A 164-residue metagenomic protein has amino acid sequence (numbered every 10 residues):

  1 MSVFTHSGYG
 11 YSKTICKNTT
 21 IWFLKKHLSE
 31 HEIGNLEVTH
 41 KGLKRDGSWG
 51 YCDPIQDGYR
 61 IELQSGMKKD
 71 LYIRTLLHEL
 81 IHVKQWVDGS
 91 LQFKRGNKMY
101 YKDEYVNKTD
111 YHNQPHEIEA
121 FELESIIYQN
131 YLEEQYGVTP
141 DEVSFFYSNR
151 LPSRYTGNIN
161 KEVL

Functional and structural regions predicted by a protein language model:
M1-S7: Acidic/histidine-rich, surface-exposed loop or edge segments in extracytoplasmic proteins
G10, H31-G47, F145: Active-site hotspot residues in diverse enzymes, especially metal/ion-binding acidic/histidine motifs
G10, T14, D70-L71, T75 (+1 more regions): Soluble non-cytosolic domains of exported or imported proteins
Y11-E32: Zn2+-dependent metallopeptidase catalytic core
K41-L71, W86-V87: Active-site scaffold of zinc-dependent metalloenzymes
D70, W86-I118: Post-HEXXH active-site segment of zinc metalloproteases
R74-V87: Active-site recognition of the HExxH zinc-binding catalytic motif
D110-E117, E122-L164: Long, well-structured alpha-helical subdomains associated with metal-dependent extracellular/ecto-lumenal hydrolases
